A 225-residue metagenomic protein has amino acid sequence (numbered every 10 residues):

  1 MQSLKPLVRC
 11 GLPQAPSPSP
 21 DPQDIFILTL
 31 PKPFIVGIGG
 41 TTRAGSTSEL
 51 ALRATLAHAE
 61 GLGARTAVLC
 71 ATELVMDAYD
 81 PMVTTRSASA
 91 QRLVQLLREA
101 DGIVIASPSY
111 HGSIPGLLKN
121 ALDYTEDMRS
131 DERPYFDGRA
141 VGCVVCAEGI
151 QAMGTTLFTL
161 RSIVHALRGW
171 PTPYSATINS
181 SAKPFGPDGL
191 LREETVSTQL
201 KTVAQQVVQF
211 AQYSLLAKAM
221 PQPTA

Functional and structural regions predicted by a protein language model:
S3-V36, W170-A225: Glycine-rich phosphate/pyrophosphate-binding loop and the adjoining helix
P16-P22, V83-S89, D123-D127: Short gly/ser/thr-rich secondary-structure transition/capping motifs
D21-G63: N-terminal beta1-alpha1 ligand-phosphate binding loop
L62-A67, G169: A generic structural motif
A71-A88, P184-D188: N-terminal beta-loop-helix "entrance" segment that forms/cooperates in small-molecule cofactor or anionic ligand
A88-L167: Helix-loop-strand module that forms the ligand-binding subsite of alpha/beta enzymes
